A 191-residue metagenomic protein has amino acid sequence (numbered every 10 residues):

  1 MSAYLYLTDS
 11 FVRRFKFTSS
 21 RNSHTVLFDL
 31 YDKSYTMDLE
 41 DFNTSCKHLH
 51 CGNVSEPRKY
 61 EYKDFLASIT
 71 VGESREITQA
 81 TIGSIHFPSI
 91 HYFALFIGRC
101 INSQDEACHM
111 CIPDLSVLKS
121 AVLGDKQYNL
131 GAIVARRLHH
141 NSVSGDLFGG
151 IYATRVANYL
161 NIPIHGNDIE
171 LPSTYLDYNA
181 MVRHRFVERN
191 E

Functional and structural regions predicted by a protein language model:
M1-N190: A structural signal for long, well-ordered, hydrophobic/aromatic- and basic-residue-enriched core segments of folded
